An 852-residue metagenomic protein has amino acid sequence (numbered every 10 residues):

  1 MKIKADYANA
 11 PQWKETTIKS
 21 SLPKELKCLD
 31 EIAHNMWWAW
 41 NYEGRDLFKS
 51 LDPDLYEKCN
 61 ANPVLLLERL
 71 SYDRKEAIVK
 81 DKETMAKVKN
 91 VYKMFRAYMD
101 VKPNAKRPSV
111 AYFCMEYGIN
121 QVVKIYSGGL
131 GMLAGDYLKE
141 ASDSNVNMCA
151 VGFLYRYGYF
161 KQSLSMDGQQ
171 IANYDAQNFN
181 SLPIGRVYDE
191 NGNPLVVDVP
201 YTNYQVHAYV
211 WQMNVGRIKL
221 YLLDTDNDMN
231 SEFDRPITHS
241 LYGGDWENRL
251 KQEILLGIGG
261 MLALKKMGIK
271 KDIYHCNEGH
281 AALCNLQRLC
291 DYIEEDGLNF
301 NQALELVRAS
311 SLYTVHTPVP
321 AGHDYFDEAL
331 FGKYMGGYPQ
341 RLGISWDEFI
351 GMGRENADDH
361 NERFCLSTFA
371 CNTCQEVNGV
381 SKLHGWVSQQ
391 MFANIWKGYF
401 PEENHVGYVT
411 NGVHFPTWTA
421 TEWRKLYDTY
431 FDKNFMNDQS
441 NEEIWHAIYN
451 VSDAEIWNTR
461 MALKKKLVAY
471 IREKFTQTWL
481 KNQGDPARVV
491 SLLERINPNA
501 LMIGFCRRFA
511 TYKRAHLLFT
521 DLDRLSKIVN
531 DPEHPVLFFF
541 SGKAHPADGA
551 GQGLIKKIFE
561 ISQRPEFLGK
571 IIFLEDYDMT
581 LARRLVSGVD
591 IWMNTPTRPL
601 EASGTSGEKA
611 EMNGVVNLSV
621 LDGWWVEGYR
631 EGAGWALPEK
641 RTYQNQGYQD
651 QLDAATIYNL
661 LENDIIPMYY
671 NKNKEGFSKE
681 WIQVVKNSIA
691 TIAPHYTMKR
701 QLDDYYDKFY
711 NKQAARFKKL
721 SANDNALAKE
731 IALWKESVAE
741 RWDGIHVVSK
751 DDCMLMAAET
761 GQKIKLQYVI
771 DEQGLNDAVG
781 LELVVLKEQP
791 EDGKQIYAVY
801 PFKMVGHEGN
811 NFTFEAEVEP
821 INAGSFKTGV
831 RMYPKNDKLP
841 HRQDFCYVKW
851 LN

Functional and structural regions predicted by a protein language model:
M1-N852: Catalytic cores of carbohydrate-active enzymes across secretory and cytosolic contexts
